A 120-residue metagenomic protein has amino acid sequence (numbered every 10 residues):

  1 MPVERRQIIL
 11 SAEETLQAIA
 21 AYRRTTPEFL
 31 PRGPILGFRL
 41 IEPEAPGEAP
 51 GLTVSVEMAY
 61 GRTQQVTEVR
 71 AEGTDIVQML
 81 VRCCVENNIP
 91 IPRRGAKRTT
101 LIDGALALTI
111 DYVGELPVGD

Functional and structural regions predicted by a protein language model:
M1-D120: Protein-protein interaction and targeting regions used for scaffolding, dimerization, and localization
